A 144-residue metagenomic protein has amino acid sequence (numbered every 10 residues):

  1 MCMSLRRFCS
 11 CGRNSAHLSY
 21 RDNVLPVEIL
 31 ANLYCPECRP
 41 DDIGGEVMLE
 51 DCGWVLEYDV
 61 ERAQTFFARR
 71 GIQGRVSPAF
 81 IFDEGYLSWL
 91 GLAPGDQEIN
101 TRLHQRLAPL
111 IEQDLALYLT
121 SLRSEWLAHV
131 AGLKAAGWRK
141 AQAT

Functional and structural regions predicted by a protein language model:
M1, N32-G71: Short metal-binding segments enriched for Cys and/or His
C2-M3, R13, D22: N-terminal ordered "arm"
C2-R6, V27-L30: Flanking scaffold residues of small Cys/His-coordinated metal-binding clusters
S10-R13, R39: Cys/His-coordinated zinc-binding microdomains
R13-S15, V60-E61: Charged, glycine-enriched surface loops/patches that mediate electrostatic binding to polyanionic ligands
N14-S19, I43-G44: Short functional micro-motifs and their immediate structural scaffolds
Y20-N32: Short linker/helix segments within small regulatory modules
F67-T144: Long, contiguous alpha-helical scaffold regions
